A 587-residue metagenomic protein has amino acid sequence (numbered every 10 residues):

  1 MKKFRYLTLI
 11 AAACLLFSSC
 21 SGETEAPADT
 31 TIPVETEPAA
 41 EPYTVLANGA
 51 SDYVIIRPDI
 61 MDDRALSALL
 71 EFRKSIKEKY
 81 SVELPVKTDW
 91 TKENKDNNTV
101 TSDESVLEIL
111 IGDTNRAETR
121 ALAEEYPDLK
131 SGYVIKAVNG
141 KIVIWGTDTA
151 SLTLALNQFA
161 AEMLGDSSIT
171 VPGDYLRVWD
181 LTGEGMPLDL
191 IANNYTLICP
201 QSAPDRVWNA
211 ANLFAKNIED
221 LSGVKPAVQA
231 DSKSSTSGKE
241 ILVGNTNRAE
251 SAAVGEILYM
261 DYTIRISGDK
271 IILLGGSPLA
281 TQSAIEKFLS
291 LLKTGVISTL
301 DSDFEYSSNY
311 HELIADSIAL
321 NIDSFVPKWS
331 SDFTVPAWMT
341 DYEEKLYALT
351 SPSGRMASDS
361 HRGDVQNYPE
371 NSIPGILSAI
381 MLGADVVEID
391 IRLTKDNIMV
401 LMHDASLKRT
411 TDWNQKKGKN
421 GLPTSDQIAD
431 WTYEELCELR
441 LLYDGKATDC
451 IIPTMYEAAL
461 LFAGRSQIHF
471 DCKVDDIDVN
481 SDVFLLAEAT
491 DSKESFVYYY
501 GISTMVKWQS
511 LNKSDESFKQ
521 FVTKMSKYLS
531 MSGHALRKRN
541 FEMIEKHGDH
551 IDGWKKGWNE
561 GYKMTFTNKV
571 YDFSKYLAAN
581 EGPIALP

Functional and structural regions predicted by a protein language model:
M1-L7: Bacterial N-terminal signal peptides that target proteins for export
L16-S19: C-terminal motif of bacterial Sec signal peptides marking the signal peptidase cleavage site
S21-A28: Bacterial lipoprotein signal-peptidase II cleavage site
D29-G49, V178-L188, W329-S358: N-terminal low-complexity, Pro/Thr/Ser-rich intrinsically disordered segments that act as propeptides or flexible
L46-D62, L188-A203, S358-R362: Acidic/histidine-rich, surface-exposed loop or edge segments in extracytoplasmic proteins
I55-Y80, L197-D220: Short, charged N-terminal beta->alpha structural module
P85-E184, L188-L190, W208, L221 (+1 more regions): Carboxylate-rich, divalent-cation-coordinating active-site regions
V326-P587: Phosphate-group recognition and catalysis centered on beta-loop-alpha active-site segments
